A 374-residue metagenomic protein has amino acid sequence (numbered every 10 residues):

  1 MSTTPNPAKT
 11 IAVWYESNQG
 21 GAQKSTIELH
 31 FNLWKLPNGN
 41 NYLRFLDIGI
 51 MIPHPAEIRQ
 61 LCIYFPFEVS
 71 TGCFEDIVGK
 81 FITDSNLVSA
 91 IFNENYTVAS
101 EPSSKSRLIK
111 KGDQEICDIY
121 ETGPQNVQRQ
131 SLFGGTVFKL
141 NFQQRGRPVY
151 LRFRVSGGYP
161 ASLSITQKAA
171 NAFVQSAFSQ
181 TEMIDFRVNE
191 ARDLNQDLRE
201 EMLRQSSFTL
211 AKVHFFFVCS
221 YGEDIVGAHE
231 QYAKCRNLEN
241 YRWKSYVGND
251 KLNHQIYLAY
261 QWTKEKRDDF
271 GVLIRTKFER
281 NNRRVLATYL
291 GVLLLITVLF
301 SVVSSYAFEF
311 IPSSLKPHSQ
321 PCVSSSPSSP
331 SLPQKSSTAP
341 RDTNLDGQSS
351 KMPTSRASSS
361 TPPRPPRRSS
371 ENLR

Functional and structural regions predicted by a protein language model:
M1-V149: N-terminal pre-first-transmembrane soluble regions of secretory-pathway and organelle membrane proteins
N41-D47, Q60, P148-R152, K212-H214 (+2 more regions): Intrinsic-disorder/low-complexity, polar/charged segments enriched in Ser/Thr/Lys/Arg/Asp/Glu/Gln
I52-A56, F67-V69, V155-A161, C219-Y221 (+1 more regions): Beta-strand elements of well-folded, non-transmembrane domains
Y120-P124, Q128-A161, K266-R284: Low-complexity, intrinsically disordered segments enriched in Ser/Thr together with acidic residues
G134-R236: Surface-exposed, acidic/Ser/Thr-rich flexible loop segments
Y221-R283: Membrane-proximal, non-transmembrane alpha-helical segments
I274-K335, N344, R374: C-terminal single-pass membrane-anchor helix
P330-Q334, A339-D342, D346-Q348, M352-P353 (+2 more regions): Short amphipathic, helix-prone segments within low-complexity/disordered or flexible regions
